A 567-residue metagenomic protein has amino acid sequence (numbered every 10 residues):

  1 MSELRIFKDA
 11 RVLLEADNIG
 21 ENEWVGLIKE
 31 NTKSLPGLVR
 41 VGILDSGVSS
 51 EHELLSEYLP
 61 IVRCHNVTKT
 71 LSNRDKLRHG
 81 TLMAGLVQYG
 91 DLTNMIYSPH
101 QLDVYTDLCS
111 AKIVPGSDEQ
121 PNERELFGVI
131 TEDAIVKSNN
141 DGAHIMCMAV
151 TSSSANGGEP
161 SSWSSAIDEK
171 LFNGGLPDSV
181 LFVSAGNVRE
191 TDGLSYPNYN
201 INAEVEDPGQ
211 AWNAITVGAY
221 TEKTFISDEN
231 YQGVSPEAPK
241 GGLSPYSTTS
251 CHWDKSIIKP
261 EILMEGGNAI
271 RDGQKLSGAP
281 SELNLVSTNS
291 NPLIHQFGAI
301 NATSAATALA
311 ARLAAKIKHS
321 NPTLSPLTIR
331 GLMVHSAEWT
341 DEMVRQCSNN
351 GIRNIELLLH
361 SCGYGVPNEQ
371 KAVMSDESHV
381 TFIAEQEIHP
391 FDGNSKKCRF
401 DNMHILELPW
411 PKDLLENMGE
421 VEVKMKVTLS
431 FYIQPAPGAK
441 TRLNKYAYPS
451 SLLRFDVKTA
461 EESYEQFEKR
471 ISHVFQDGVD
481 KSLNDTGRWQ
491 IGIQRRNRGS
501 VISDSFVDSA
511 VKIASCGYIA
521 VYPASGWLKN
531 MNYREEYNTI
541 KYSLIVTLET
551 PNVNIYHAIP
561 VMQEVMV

Functional and structural regions predicted by a protein language model:
M1-K33: Autoinhibitory propeptides
E30-R63, T70-R124, G158, L176-D178 (+5 more regions): Subtilisin-like serine protease catalytic core
G47-N66, A219-S235, G241-T307: Catalytic-core environment of secreted peptidases
V114-N213, T221-T224, I294-N301, A305-T307: Substrate-binding/access-modulating region of protease and related hydrolase catalytic domains
A306-S320: Short, small-residue alpha-helix embedded
P326-L327, H335-W339, P367, V373: Hard-cation-handling environments
R353-P449, L453: Secreted peptidase-domain scaffold signal
E422-V567: Long mid-to-C-terminal assembly/interaction modules of large eukaryotic proteins
